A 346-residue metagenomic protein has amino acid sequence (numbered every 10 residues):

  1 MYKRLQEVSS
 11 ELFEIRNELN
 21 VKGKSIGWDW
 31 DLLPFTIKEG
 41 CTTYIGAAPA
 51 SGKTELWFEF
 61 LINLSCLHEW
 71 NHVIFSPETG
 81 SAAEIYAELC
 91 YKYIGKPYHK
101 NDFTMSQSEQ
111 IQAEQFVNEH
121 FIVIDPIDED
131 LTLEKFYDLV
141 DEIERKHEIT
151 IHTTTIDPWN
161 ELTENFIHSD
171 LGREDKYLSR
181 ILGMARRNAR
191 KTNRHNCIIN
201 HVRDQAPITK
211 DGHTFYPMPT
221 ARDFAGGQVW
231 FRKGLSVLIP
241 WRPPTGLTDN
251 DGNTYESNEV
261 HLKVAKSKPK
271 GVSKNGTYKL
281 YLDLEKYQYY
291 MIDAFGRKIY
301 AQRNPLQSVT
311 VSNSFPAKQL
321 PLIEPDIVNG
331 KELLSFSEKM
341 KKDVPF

Functional and structural regions predicted by a protein language model:
M1-K96: The Walker A/P-loop phosphate-binding site
M1-R16, N20, P49-A50, E114-F116 (+3 more regions): C-terminal regions of RecA-like/P-loop NTPase motor modules
T43-I45, V73-F75, I122-I124, C197 (+1 more regions): Hydrophobic/aromatic beta-strand patches that form the interior of the parallel beta-sheet core in alpha/beta enzyme
H68-L171, P316, L322, F336 (+1 more regions): Conserved inter-motif catalytic segment of the P-loop NTP-binding fold
I74, T155-I156, R194-H201: Structural recognition of the conserved hydrophobic beta-strand(s) that form the central parallel beta-sheet of P-loop
P77, H201, R242: Cofactor-binding loop segments of dinucleotide-utilizing enzymes, especially the Rossmann-like FAD- and NAD(P)+-binding
E161, R203-D204: Signature of the SF2 helicase/ATPase Hel1-core->accessory helical subdomain module
S169-G183, H195-N196: A short alpha/beta connector and helix-capping loop motif
